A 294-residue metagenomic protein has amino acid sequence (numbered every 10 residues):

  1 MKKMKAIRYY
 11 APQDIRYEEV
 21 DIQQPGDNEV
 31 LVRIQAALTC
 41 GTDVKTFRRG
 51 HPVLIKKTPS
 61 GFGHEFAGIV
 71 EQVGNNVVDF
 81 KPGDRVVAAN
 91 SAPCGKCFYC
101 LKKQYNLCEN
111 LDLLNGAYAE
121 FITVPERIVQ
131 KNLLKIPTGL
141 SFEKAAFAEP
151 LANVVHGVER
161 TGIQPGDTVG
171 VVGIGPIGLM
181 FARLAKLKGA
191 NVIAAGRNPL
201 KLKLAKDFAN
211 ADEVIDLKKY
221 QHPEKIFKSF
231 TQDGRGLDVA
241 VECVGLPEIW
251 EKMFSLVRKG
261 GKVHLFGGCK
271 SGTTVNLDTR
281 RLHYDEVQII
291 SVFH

Functional and structural regions predicted by a protein language model:
Q23-A37, H51-F98, K135-G139: Glycine-rich beta-strand-centered segment in the early N-terminal region that forms part of a ligand/cofactor-binding
E71, I193, H264: Conserved beta-strand positions in the Rossmann-like core of class I SAM-dependent methyltransferases
C94-V172: NAD(P)H dinucleotide-binding glycine-rich loop of Rossmann-like/cofactor-binding domains, especially the beta1-alpha1
T138, V171, K186-K252, G272: Adenosine-nucleotide cofactor-binding segment
N153, I177, K201: Hydrophobic/small residue at the entry helix of a nucleotide-binding pocket
D167-A185: Glycine-rich adenosine-cofactor-binding loop
P247-H294: Glycine-rich phosphate-binding loop and adjacent beta-alpha segment of Rossmann(oid) nucleotide-cofactor-binding
